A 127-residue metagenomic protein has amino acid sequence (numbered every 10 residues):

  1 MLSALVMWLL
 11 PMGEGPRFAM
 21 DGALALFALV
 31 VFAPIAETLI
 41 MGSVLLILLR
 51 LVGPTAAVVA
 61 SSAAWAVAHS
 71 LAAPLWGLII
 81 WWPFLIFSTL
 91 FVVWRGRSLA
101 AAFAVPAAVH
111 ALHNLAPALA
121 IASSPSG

Functional and structural regions predicted by a protein language model:
S3-A4, L26-G127: Transmembrane helix-loop-helix hairpins at the membrane interface of multi-pass integral membrane proteins
W8-A19, S126-G127: Membrane-interface helix termini and inter-helical loops of multi-pass transporters
P16-L29: Loop-to-helix transition at the N-terminal end of transmembrane alpha-helices
